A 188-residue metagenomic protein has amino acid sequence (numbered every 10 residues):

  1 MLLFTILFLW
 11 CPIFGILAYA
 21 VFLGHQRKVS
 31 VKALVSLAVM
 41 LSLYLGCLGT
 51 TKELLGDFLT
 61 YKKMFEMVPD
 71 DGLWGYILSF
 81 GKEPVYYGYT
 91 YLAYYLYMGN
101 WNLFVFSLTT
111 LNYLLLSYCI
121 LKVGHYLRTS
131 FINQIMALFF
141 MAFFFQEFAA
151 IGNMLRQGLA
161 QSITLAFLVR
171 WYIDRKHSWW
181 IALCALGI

Functional and structural regions predicted by a protein language model:
M1-L55: Transmembrane signal-anchor helices characteristic of membrane glycosylation enzymes that use polyprenol
K32, I120-F144: Transmembrane-helix signature of polytopic, membrane-embedded enzymes that assemble or transfer cell-envelope glycans
T51, L103-L111, A142, I151 (+1 more regions): Hydrophobic alpha-helical transmembrane segments of multi-pass membrane proteins
L59-M67, Y76-G99: Short hydrophobic/aromatic helix or loop-helix immediately within or flanking a transmembrane segment in polytopic
S107-L127: Transmembrane-helix motifs of polytopic, lipid-linked glycan transferases
N133-I151, G158-L165: Membrane-embedded helix bundles of polyisoprenyl
T164-W179: Membrane-interface transmembrane helices that cradle and orient dolichyl/undecaprenyl
S178-I188: Membrane-interface alpha helices of multi-pass inner-membrane proteins
